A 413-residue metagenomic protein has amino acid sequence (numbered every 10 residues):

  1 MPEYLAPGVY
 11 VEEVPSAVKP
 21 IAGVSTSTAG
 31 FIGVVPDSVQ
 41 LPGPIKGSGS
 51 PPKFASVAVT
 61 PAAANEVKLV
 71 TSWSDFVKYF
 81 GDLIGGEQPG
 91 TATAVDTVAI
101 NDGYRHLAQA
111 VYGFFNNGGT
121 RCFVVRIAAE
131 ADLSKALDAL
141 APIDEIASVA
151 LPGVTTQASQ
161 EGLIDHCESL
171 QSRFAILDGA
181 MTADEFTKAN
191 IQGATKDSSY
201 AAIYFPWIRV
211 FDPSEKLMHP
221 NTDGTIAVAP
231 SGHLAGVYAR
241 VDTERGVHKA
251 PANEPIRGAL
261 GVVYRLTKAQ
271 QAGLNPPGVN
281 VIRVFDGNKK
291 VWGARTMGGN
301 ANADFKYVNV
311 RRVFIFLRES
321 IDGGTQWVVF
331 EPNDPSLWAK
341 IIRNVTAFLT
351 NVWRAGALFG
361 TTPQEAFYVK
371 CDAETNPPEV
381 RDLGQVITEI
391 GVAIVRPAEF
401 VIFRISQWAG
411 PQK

Functional and structural regions predicted by a protein language model:
M1-V125, K135, A141-Q157, G162-K413: Structured, hydrophobic secondary-structure cores that serve as assembly/anchoring elements
A128-A129: Solvent-exposed, low-complexity segments and loops of surface/extracellular structural proteins
D132: Phosphate-interacting basic helix/loop segments used at nucleotide- and nucleic-acid interfaces
